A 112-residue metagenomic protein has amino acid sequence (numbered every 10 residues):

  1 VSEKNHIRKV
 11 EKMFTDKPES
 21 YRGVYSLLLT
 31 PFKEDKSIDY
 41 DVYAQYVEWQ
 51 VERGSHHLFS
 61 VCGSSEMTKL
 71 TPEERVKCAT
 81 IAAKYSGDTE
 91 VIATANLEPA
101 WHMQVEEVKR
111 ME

Functional and structural regions predicted by a protein language model:
V1-K12: Short, Lys/Arg-enriched N-terminal segments with co-localized hydrophobic residues within the first ~10-30 amino acids
V10-E112: Active-site beta->alpha loop and helix N-cap motifs at the rims of alpha/beta catalytic domains
